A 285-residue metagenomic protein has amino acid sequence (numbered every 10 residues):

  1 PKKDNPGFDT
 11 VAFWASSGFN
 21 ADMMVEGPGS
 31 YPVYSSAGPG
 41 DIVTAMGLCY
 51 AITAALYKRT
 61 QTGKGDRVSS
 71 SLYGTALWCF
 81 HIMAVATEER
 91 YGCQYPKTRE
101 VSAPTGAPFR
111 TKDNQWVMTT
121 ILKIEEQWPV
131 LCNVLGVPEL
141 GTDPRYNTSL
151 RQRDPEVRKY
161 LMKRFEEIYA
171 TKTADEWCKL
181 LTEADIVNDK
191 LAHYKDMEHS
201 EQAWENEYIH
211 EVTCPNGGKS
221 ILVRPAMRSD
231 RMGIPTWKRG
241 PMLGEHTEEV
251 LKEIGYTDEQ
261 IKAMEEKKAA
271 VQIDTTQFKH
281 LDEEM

Functional and structural regions predicted by a protein language model:
P1-L122, P129-V130: Active-site-adjacent "lid/gating" segments in soluble enzymes
N5, D9, A86-Y95, L135 (+1 more regions): Short, surface-exposed loop/helix-turn segments at secondary-structure junctions that function as lids/hinges flanking
T105-A184, N188: Aromatic-enriched alpha-helical interface/lid elements that frame and gate functional surfaces
E176, E211-N216, L222, F278-M285: Long, compositionally biased
E183-W237: A glycine-rich dinucleotide-binding beta-alpha-beta segment and adjacent secondary-structure elements that constitute
G217-A263: Flexible, small-/acidic-enriched active-site or ligand-binding loops
E259-M285: Amphipathic terminal alpha-helices
